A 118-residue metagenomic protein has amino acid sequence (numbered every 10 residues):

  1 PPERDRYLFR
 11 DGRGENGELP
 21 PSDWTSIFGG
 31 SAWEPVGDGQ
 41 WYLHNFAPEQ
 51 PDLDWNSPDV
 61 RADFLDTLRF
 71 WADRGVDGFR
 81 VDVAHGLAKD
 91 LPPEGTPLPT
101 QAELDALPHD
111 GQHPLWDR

Functional and structural regions predicted by a protein language model:
P1-R118: Alpha-amylase-like alpha-glycosidases and glucanotransferases acting on alpha-linked glucans and related
